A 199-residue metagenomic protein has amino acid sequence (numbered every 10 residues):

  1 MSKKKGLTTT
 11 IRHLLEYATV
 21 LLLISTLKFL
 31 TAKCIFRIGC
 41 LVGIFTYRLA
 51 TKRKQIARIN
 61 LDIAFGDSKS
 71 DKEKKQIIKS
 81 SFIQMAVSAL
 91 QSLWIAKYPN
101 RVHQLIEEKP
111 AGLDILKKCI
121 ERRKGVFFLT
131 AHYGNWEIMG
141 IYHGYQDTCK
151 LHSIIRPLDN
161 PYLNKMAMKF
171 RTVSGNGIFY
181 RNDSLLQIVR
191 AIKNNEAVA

Functional and structural regions predicted by a protein language model:
S2-T130, N164-K169, G175: Membrane-anchoring hydrophobic helices of lipid-metabolizing enzymes
I24, I141, L186: Active-site phosphate/pyrophosphate- and oxyanion-stabilizing loops and adjacent acidic/basic residues in soluble
L61, G125-L129, I188-A199: Conserved Motif II region of HX4D acyltransferases
I115, D183-I188: Short acidic active-site motifs
R122-N182: Catalytic core of membrane glycerolipid acyltransferases/transacylases, capturing the structured, soluble-facing
